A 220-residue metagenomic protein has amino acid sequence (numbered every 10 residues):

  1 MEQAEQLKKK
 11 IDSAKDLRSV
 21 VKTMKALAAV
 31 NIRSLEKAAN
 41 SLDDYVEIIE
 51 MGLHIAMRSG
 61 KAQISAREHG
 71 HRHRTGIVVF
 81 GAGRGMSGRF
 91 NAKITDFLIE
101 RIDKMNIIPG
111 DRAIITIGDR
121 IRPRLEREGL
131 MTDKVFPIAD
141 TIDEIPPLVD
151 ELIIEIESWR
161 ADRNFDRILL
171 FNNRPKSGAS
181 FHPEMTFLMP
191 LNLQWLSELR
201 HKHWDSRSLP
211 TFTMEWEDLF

Functional and structural regions predicted by a protein language model:
M1-F220: C-terminal beta-strand-loop-alpha-helix "lid" module of Rossmann-like NAD(P)-dependent dehydrogenases
